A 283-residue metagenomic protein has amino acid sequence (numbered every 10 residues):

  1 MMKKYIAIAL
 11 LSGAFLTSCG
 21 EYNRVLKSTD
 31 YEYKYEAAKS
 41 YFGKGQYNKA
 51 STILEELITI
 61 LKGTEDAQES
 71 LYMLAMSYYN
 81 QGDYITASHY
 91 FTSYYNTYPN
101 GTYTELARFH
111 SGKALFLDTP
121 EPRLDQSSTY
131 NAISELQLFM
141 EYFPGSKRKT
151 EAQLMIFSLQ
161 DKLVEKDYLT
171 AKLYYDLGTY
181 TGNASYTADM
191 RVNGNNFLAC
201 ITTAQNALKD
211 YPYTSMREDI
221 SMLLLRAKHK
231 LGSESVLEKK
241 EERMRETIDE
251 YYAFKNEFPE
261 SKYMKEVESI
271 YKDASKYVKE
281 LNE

Functional and structural regions predicted by a protein language model:
M2, A7, F15-E283: Acidic, polar-rich low-complexity tracts and alpha-helical solenoid repeat scaffolds
L10: Soluble catalytic regions of membrane-associated enzymes that act on cell-envelope and secretory-pathway components
